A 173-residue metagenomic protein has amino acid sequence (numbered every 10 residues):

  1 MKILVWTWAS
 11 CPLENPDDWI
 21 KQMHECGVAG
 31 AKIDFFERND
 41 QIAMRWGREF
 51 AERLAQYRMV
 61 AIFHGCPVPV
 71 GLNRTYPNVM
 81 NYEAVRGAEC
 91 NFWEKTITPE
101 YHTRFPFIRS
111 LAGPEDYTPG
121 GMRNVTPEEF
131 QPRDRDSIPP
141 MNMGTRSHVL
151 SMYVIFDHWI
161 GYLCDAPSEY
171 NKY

Functional and structural regions predicted by a protein language model:
M1-T145: Aromatic- and carboxylate-enriched substrate-binding clefts and catalytic-loop regions of carbohydrate-active enzymes
F130-Y173: Glycine-rich, aromatic-lined ligand/substrate-binding cores of catalytic and carbohydrate-binding domains
